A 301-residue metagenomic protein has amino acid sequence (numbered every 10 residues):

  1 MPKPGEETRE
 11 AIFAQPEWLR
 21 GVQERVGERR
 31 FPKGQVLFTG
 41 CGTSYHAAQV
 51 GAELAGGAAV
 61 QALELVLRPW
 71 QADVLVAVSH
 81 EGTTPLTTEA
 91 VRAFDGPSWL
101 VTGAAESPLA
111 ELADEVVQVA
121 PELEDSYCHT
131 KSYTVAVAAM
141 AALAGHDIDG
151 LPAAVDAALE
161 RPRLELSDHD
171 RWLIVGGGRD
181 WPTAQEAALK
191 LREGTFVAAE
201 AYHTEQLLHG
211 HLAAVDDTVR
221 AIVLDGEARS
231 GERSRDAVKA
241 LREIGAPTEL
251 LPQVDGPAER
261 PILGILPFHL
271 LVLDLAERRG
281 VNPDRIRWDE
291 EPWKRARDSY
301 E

Functional and structural regions predicted by a protein language model:
M1-G34: An N-terminal, well-structured beta->alpha segment
G5-E6, A113, K239-E301: Phosphate-moiety recognition in structured ligand-binding domains
G5-E7, A142-H169, V281-E301: Internal, active-site/partner-interface "lid" segment
F31-E160, G177, L212-V254, L271 (+1 more regions): Glycine-rich phosphate-binding loops that contact phosphosugars or nucleotide phosphates
P162-E186: Internal active-site segments that recognize and position negatively charged phosphoryl groups and nucleotide moieties
G194: Active-site diphosphate/adenylate-binding microenvironment
V197-E205: A structural supersecondary motif
